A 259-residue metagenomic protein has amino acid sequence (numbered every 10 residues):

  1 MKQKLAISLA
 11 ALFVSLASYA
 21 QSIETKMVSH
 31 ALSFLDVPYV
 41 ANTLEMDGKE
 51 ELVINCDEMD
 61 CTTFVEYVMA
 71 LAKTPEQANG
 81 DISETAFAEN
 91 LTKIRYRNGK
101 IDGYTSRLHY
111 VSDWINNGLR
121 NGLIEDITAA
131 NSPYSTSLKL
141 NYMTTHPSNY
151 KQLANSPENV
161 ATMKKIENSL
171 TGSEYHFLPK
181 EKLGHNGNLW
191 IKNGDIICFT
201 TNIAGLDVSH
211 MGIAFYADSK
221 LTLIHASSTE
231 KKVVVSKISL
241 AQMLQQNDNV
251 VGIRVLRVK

Functional and structural regions predicted by a protein language model:
M1-S22: Bacterial Sec-dependent N-terminal signal peptides
Y19-K259: Cysteine-nucleophile amide-bond enzymes
